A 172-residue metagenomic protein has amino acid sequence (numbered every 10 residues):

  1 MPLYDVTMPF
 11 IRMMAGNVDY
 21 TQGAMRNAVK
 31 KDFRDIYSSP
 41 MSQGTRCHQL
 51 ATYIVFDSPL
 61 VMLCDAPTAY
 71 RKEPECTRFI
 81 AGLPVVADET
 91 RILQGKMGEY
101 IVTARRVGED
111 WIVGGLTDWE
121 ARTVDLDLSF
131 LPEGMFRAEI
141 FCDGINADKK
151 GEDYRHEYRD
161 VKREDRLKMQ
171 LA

Functional and structural regions predicted by a protein language model:
M1-P67: Glycan-recognition surfaces
Y20, I80, V161: Short clusters of hydrophobic/aromatic residues that line enzyme substrate/ligand-binding pockets
A24, P59, G108, T117 (+1 more regions): A broadly conserved detector of short glycine/acidic/proline-rich loop/turn motifs that flank catalytic sites and bind
S38, G98-E99, E164: Active-site-adjacent structural elements in folded domains
V55, V113, A138: Hydrophobic, well-ordered secondary-structure elements that form the walls of internal hydrophobic environments
F56-D57, V107-E109, A172: Short, well-ordered loop/turn elements at secondary-structure boundaries
D65-I112, L116, D148-E152: Glycan-recognition and catalytic regions of carbohydrate-active enzymes
T117-A172: C-terminal beta-sandwich/jelly-roll accessory domains of carbohydrate-active enzymes
